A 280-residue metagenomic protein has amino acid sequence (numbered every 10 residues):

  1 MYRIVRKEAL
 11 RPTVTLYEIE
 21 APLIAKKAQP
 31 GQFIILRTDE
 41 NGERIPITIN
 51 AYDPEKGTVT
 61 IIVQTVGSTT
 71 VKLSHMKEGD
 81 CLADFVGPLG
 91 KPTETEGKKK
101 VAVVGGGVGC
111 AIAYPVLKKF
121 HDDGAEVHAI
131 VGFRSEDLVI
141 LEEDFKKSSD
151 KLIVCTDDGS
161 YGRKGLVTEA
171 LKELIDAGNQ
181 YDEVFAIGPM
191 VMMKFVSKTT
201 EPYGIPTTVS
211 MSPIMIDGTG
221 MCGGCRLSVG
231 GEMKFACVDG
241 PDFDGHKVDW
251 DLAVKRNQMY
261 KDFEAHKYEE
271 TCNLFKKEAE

Functional and structural regions predicted by a protein language model:
M1-E78: Ferredoxin-reductase
R6, A51, V154-T156, V209 (+1 more regions): Structural signal for conserved beta-strand scaffold positions within catalytic alpha/beta enzyme cores
L36, A83-F85, L227: A generic structural signal for residues embedded in beta-strands
G42-A51, L89-K99, C237: Short, Lys/Arg- and Gly-enriched loop/turn segments at beta-strand edges
S68-I216: FNR/FR-type flavoprotein reductase catalytic core
I112, M190-V191, S212-D242, E270-F275: Local cysteine-cluster metal-coordination motifs and their immediate loop/turn environment, predominantly Fe-S cluster
F235-D239, F243-E280: Short Fe-S-cluster ligation motifs
